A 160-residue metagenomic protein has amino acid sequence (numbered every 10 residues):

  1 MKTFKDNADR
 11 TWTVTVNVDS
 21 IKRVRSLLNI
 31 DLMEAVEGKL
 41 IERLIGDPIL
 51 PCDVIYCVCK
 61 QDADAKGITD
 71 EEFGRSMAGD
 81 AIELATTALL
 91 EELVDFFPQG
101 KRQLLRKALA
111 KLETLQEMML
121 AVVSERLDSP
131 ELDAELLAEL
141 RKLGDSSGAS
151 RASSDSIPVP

Functional and structural regions predicted by a protein language model:
M1, T11-T13: Broad gene-expression machinery/nucleic-acid interaction feature
M1-T3, S26, I30-I49, Q61-P160: Charged interaction scaffolds used for protein-protein
D6-R10: Glycine-centered positions within short beta-strands or beta-hairpins
T15-V18: A broadly used, surface-exposed interaction patch
I21-K22: N-terminal pre-domain segments used for targeting or regulation
V58: P-loop NTPase catalytic cores that bind/hydrolyze ATP
